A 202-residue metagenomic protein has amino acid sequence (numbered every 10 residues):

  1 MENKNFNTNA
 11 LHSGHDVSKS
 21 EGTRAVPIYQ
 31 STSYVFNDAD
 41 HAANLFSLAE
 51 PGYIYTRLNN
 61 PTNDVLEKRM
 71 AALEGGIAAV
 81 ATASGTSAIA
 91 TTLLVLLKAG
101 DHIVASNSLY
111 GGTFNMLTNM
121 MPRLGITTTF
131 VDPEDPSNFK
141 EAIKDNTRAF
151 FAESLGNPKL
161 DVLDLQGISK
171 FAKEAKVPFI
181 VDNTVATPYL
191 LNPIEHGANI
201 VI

Functional and structural regions predicted by a protein language model:
M1-Y29: Short conserved active-site loop signatures built around small residues
N7, R24-I28, P51, A78 (+1 more regions): A generic secondary-structure signal marking the coil-to-beta-strand transition
H12, D16-K19, A79-I202: Conserved PLP-enzyme active-site core in the AAT-like
H15, Q30-Y34, R57-N59: Pocket-edge structural micro-motifs
Y34-A43, G156: Active-site/binding-pocket entry motifs
D40-S87, M116-N119: Conserved N-terminal alpha-helix of the aminotransferase class I/II PLP-enzyme fold
